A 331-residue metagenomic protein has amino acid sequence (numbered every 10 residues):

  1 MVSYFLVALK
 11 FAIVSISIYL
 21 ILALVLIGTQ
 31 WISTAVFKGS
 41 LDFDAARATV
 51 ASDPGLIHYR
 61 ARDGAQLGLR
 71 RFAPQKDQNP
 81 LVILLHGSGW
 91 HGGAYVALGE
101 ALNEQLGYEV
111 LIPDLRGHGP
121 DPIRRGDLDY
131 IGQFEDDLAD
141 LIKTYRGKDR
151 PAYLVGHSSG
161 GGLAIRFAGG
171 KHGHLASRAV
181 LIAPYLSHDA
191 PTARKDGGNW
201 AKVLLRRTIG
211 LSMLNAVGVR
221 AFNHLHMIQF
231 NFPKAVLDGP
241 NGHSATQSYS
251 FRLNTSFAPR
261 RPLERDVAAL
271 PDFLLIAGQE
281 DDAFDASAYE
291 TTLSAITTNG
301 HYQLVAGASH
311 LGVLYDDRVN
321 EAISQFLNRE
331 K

Functional and structural regions predicted by a protein language model:
V2-R60, Q66-R70: An N-terminal hydrophobic leader/cap segment in hydrolases
S88-E100, S287: The serine-hydrolase catalytic nucleophile loop
G89-G92, G119-Y145, Y153: Catalytic nucleophile-loop/oxyanion-hole region of alpha/beta-hydrolase and closely related hydrolase-like folds
N103-I123: Conserved alpha/beta-hydrolase
V180-A190: Active-site nucleophile loop of the alpha/beta-hydrolase fold
A269-L270, L275-A277: Short beta-strand/loop motif that positions the catalytic acidic residue of the alpha/beta-hydrolase fold
D282-A288: Conserved alpha/beta-hydrolase "acid-adjacent" motif
A308-R318: Catalytic histidine-centered segment of alpha/beta-hydrolase-like enzymes
